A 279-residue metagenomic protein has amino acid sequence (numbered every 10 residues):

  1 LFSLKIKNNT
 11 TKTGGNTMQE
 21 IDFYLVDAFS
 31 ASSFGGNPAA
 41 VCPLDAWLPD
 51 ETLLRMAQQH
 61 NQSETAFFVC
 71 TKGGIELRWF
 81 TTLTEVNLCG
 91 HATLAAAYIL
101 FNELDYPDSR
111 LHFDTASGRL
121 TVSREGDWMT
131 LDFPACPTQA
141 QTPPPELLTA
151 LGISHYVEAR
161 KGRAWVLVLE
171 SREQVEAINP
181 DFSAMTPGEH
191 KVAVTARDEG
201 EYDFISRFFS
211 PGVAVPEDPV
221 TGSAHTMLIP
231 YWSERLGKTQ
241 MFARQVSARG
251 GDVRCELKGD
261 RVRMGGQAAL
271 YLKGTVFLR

Functional and structural regions predicted by a protein language model:
L1-T17: Short, Lys/Arg-enriched N-terminal segments with co-localized hydrophobic residues within the first ~10-30 amino acids
G14-L88, L94-R279: Active-site proximal loop and beta-alpha junction motif in alpha/beta enzyme cores
